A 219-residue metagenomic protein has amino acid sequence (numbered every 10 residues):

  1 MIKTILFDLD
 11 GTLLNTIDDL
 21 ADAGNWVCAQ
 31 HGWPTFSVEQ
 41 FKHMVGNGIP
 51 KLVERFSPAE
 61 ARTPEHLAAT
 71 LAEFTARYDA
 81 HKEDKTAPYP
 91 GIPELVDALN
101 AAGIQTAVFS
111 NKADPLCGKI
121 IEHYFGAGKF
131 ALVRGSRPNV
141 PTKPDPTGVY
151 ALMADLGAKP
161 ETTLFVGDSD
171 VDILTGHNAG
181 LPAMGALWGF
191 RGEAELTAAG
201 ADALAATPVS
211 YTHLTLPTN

Functional and structural regions predicted by a protein language model:
I2-H43: Active-site neighborhood of HAD-like aspartate-dependent phosphohydrolases
T12, S110-K112, T215: Conserved phosphate-coupling serine/threonine residues in phosphotransfer and NTP-handling enzymes
V27-C28, G48-R62, I120, L152-M153: Helix-loop "lid/cap" segments that line or gate small-molecule binding pockets
H31, R55-E94: Metal-dependent phosphoesterase signature
A80-V108, D114, G118, P146: Short, acidic loop-to-helix structural element flanking the phosphoryl-transfer center in phosphate-processing enzymes
D84-A87, A113-V166, D170-A179, E193-T197: Substrate-recognition "cap/lid" segment bordering the active-site pocket of phosphatases
A203-T207: Short acidic-hydrophobic, aromatic-tinged amphipathic segments that line or gate anion-handling sites
T212-T218: Conserved small/polar residues in nucleotide/adenosyl-binding loops
